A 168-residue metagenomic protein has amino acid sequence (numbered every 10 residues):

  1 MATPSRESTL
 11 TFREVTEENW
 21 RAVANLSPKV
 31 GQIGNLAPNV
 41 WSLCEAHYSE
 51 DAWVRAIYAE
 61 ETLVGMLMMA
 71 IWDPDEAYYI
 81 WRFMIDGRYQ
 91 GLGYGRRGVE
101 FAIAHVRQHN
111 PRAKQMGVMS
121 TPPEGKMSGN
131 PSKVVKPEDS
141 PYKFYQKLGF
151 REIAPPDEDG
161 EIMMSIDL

Functional and structural regions predicted by a protein language model:
R6-W81, D86-R88, F101, H105-H109 (+1 more regions): Acetyl-CoA-dependent GNAT
F83-G91, S120-P123: A short, internal acetyl-CoA/4′-phosphopantetheine-binding micro-motif in the GNAT/acyltransferase core
R97-Q115, S120-M127: Conserved acyl-CoA
M116-Y142, P156-I162, L168: Conserved beta-strand-loop-alpha-helix junction that forms the acyl-donor binding cleft
Y145, F150: Conserved active-site tyrosine of GNAT-family acetyltransferases
